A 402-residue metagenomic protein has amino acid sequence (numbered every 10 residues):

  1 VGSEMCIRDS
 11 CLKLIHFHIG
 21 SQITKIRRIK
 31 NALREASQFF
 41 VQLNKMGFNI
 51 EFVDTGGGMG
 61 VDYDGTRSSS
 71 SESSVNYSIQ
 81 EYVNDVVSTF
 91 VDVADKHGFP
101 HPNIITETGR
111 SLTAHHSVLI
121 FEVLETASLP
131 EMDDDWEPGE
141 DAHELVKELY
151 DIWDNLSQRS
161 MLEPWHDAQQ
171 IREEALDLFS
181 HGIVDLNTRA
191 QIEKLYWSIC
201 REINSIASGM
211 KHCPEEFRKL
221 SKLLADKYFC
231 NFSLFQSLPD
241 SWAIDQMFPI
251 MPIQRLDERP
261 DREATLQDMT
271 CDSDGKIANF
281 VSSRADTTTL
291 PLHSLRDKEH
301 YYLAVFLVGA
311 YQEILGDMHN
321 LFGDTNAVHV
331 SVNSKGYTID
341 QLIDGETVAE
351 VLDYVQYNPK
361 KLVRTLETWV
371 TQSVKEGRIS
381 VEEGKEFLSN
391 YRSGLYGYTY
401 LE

Functional and structural regions predicted by a protein language model:
V1-I7: Short, small-residue-biased leader/transition segments that mark boundaries at the very start of proteins
S3, L33-L43, D85-F90: Short, well-ordered amphipathic alpha-helical segments that serve as non-catalytic structural scaffolds within diverse
R8-C11, K45: Acidic (Asp/Glu)-rich catalytic clusters
S10-T24, R28: Gly/Ser/Thr-enriched, mixed-charge loops and adjacent short helices that form phosphate/oxyanion-binding elements
C11-H16, I50-D54, H101-I105, K227-F229: Structural preference for beta-strand elements that scaffold enzyme active sites
I19-G20, V53-Y63, T106-S111: Glycine-rich beta-strand-to-loop/alpha-helix junction loops that act as flexible
I23-A32, D62-I79, S111-T126: Short glycine/threonine-rich loop-to-helix capping motif typified by GTGT followed within a few residues by an Asp-Pro
Y77, D85, V91-D95, F99-E402: Charged (often Lys/Glu-rich) extended helix/loop segments that serve as interaction or gating elements
